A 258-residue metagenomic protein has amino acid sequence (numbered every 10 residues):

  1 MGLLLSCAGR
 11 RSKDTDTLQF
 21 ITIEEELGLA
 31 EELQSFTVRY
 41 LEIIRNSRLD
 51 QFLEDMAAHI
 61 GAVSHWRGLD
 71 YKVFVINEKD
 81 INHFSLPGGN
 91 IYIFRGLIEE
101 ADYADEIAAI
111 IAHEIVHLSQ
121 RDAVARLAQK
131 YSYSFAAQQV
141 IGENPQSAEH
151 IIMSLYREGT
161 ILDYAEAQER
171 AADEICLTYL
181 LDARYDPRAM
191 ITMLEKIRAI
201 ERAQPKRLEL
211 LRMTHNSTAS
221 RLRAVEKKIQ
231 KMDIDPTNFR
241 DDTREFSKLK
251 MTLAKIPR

Functional and structural regions predicted by a protein language model:
M1-L5: Sec-dependent bacterial lipoprotein signal peptides
C7-R258: A Zn2+-metalloprotease active-site environment signal
